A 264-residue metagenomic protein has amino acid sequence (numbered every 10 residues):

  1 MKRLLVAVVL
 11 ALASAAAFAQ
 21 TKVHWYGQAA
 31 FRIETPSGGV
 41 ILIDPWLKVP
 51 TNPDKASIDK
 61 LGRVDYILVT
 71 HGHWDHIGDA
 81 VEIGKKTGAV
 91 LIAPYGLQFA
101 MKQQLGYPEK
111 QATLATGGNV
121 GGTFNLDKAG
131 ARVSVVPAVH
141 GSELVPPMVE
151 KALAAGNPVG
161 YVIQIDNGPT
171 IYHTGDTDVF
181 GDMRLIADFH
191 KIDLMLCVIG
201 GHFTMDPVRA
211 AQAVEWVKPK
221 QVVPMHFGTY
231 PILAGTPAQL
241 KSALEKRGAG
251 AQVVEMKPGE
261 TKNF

Functional and structural regions predicted by a protein language model:
M1-L4: Positively charged n-region of N-terminal signal peptides that target proteins for export
A17-T21: Boundary at the C-terminal end of the N-terminal hydrophobic targeting segment
T35-K86, A93, Q104, P108-Q111 (+2 more regions): Pre-active-site segment of Zn-dependent metallo-hydrolases
I43-D44, V64-G72, I92-Y95, I171-G175 (+3 more regions): Active-site neighborhood of phospho(di)ester-bond hydrolases with catalytic His/Asp-centered motifs
V49-P50, W74-G78, Q98-M101, V120-F124 (+5 more regions): Active-site environment of divalent metal-dependent phosphoester hydrolases
L91, Q103-D127, A211, E215-F264: Binuclear metal-ion centers of metallo-dependent hydrolases, dominated by the metallo-beta-lactamase
L144-W216: Active-site-proximal loop/helix segments of hydrolase catalytic cores
